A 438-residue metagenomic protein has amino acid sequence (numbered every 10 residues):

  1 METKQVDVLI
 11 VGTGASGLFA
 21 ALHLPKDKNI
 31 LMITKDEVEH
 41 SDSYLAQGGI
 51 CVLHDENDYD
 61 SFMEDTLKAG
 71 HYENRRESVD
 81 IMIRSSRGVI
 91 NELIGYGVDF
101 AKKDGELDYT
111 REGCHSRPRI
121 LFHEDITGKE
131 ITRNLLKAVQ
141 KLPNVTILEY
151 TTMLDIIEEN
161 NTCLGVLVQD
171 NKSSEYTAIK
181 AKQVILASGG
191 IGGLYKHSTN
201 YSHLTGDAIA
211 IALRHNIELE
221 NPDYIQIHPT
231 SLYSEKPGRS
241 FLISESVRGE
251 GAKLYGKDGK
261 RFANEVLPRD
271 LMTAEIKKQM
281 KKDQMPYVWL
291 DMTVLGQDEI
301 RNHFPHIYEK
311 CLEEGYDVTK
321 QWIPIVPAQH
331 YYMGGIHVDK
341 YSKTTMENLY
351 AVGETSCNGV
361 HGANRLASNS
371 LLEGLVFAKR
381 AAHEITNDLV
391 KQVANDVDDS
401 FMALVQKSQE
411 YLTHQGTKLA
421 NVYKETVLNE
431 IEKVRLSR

Functional and structural regions predicted by a protein language model:
M1-V6, A15, H23, V38-E39 (+10 more regions): Glycine- and aromatic-enriched mobile tails/lids
K4-V6, S173-Q183, T345-M346: Core beta-strand elements of the Rossmann-like FAD/NAD(P) dinucleotide-binding domain in flavoenzyme oxidoreductases
V8-M32: N-terminal Rossmann-like FAD-binding beta1-loop-alpha1 element of flavoenzymes
C51-M82: Glycine-rich active-site loop/strand segments that organize a redox cofactor
G95-E175, A187, L232-Y233, L254: Conserved redox-cofactor binding core of oxidoreductases
L148-E149, L154-Q169, H303-C357, L428-K433: A glycine-rich dinucleotide-binding beta-alpha-beta segment and adjacent secondary-structure elements that constitute
Q183-P237, F241, L371, L375: Glycine-rich loop(s) and the adjacent beta-strand/alpha-helix scaffold that form part
I211, I217-Y316, E384: An anion/pyrophosphate-binding glycine-rich loop and adjacent beta-alpha core in soluble alpha-beta enzymes
